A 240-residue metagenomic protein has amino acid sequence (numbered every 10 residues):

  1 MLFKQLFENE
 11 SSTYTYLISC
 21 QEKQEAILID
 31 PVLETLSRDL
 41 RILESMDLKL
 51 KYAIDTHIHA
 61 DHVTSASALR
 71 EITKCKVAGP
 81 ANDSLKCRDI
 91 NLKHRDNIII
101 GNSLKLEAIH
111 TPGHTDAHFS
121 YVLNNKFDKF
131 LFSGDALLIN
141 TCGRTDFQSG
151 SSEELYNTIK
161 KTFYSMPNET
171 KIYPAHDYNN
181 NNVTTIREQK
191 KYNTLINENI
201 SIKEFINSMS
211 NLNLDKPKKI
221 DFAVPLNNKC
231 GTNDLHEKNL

Functional and structural regions predicted by a protein language model:
M1-L48, Y121-G134, N140: Conserved beta-strand hairpin/beta-sheet module of binuclear metal-dependent hydrolase folds, prominently
F3-F7, L28-P31, A53-T56, A108-T111 (+1 more regions): Short, flexible loop segments at the rims of nucleotide/cofactor-binding pockets, characterized by
S12, L33-H110, K129, K191-N199 (+1 more regions): Active-site HxH/HxHxD metal-binding segment of metal-dependent hydrolases
I18, D30, H57, L69 (+7 more regions): Divalent metal-coordination and catalytic microenvironments
P31-V32, I58, N82-D83, H114-T115 (+4 more regions): Active-site metal-binding loops of divalent metal-dependent hydrolases
L92, I98, T145-F147, I186 (+2 more regions): Short clusters of hydrophobic/aromatic residues that line enzyme substrate/ligand-binding pockets
L106, T115-S165: A contiguous binding-surface segment within folded domains or other stable secondary-structure elements
N157-K171, A175-L240: Accessory terminal helices/loops
